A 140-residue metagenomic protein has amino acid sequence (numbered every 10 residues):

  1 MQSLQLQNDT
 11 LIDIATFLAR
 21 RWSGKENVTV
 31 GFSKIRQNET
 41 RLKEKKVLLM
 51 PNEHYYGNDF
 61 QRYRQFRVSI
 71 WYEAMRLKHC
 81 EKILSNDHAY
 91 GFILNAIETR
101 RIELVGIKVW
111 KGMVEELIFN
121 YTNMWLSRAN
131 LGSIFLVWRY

Functional and structural regions predicted by a protein language model:
M1-Y140: Basic/hydrophobic alpha-helical interface regions
